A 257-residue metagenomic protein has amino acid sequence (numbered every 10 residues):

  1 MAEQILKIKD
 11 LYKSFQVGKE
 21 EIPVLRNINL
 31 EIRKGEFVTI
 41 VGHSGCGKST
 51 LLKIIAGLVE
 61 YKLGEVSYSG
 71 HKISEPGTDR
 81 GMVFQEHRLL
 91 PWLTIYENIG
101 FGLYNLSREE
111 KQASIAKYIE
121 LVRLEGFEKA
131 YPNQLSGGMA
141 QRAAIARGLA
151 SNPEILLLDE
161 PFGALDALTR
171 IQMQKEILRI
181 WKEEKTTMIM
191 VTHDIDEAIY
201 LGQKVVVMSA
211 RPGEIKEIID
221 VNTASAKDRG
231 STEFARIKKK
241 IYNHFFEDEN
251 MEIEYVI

Functional and structural regions predicted by a protein language model:
V41-H43: The feature captures the beta-strand-to-loop junction immediately N-terminal to the Walker
A56: Helix-to-loop junction immediately C-terminal to a conserved catalytic motif
G64-P76: Conserved ABC transporter NBD signature motif
V83, I145: Hydrophobic anchor residue at the start of the ABC signature
I95-Y104, Q112, A116, D220: Short helical segment in ABC ATPase nucleotide-binding domains corresponding to the A-loop/adjacent helical element
E109-F127: Conserved ABC ATPase "signature" region
A130-N133, S151: Conserved signature/switch motifs of ABC ATPase nucleotide-binding domains
